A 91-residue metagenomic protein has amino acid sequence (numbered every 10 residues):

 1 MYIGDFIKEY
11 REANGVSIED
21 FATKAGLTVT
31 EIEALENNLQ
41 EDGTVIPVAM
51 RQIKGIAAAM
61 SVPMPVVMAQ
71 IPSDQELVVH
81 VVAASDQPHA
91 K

Functional and structural regions predicted by a protein language model:
M1-V16, K24: A short, Lys/Arg-rich alpha-helix, primarily the initiator
I7, F21, I32-L35, V67: Conserved hydrophobic/aromatic packing and binding residues within compact polymer-binding modules
G26, V48-V66: DNA major-groove recognition helix of helix-turn-helix/homeodomain DNA-binding modules
G26-V48: Recognition helix of helix-turn-helix/homeodomain-like DNA-binding domains that insert into the DNA major groove
P65-K91: Short, charged recognition helix plus adjacent turn of helix-turn-helix-like nucleic-acid-binding domains
